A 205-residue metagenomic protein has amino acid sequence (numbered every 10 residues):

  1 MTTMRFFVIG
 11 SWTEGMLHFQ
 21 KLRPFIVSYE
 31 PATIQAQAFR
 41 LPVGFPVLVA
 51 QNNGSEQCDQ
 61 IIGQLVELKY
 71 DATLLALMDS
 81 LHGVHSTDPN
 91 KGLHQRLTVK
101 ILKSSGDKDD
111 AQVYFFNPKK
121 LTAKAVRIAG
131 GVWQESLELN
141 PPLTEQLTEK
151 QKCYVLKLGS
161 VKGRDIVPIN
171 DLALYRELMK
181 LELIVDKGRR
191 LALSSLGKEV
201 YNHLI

Functional and structural regions predicted by a protein language model:
T2-E145: Glycine-aromatic micro-motifs
M4-F6, Y175, L191: His/acidic/aromatic-lined binding-pocket segments of jelly-roll/cupin-type domains and related regulatory beta-sandwich
Y70, I169-N170, L178: Residue-level preference for nonpolar/small residues embedded in alpha-helices
L74-L77, Q151, L174: Amphipathic alpha-helical interface surfaces
S80, K180-L181, H203: Residues at alpha-helix termini
N140-L172, N202-I205: Short amphipathic alpha-helical interface segments
M179-R189: A short, conserved structural fragment
G188-I205: Accessory beta->alpha helical hairpin/"wing" motif in late/C-terminal subdomains of nucleic-acid enzymes
